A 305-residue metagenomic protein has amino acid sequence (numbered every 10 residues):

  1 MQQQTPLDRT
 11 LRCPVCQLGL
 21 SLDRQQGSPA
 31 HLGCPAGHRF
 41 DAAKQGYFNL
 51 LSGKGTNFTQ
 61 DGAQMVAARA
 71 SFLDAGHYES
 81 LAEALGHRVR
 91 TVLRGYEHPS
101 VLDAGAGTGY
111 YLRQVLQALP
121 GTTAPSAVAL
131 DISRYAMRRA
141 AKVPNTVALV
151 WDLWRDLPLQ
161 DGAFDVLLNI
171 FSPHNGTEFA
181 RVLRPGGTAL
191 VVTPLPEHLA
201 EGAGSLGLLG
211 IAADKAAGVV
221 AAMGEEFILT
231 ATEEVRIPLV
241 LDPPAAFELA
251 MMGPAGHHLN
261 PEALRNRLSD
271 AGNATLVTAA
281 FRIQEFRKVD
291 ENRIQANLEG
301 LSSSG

Functional and structural regions predicted by a protein language model:
M1-F58: N-terminal auxiliary segments of SAM/dcSAM-dependent transferases
L7-R9, E233-S304: Conserved Class I S-adenosyl-L-methionine
N57-A84, R88: Class I SAM-dependent methyltransferase Rossmann-like catalytic core, especially the SAM/SAH-binding loop
S100-D103, T108-D156: Class I SAM-dependent methyltransferase SAM/SAH-binding core
W154-V166: A short acidic, Gly/Pro-enriched loop at the edge of an enzyme's catalytic core that lines a small-molecule cofactor
L183-R184: Helix-to-beta-strand junctions that scaffold the AdoMet/dcAdoMet cofactor pocket in Class I SAM-dependent enzymes
G187-P194, H198: Conserved beta-strand signature within the Rossmann-like core of class I S-adenosyl-L-methionine
A212-E226, G253-E262: Short alpha-helix
